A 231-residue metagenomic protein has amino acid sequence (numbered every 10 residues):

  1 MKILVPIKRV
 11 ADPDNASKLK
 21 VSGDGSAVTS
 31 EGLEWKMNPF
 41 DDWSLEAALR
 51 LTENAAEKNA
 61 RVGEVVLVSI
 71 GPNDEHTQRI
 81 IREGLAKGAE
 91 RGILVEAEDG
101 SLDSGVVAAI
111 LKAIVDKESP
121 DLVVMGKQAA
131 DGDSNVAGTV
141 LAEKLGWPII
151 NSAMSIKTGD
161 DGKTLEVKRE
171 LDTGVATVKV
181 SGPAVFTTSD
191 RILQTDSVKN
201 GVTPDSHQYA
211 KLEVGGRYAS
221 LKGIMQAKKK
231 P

Functional and structural regions predicted by a protein language model:
M1-P231: N-terminal glycine-rich FAD/FM-binding segment characteristic of electron-transfer flavoproteins
